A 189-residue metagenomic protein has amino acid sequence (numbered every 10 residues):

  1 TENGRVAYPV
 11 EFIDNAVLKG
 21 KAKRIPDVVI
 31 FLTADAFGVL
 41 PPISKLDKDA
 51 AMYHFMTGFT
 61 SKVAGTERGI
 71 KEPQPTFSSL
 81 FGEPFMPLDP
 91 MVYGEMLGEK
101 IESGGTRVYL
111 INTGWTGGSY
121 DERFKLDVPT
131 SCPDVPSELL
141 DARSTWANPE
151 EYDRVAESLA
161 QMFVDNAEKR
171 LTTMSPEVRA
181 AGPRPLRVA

Functional and structural regions predicted by a protein language model:
E2-A189: Conserved NTP phosphate-binding and transfer environment spanning the P-loop NTPase/kinase superfamily
